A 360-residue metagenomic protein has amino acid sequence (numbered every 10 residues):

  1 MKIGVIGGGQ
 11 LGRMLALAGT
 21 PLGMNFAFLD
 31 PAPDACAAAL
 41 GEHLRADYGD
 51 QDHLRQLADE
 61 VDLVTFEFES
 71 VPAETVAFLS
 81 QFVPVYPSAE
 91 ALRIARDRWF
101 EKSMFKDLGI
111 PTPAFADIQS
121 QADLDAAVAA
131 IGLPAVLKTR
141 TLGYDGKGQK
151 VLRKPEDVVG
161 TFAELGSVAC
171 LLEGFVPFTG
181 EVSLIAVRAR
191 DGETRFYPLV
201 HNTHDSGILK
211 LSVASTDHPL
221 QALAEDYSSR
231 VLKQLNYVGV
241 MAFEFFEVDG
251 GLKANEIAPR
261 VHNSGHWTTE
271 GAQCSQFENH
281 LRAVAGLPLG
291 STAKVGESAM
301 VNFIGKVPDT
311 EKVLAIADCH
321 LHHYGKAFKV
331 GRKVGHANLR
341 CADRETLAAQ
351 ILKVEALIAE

Functional and structural regions predicted by a protein language model:
M1, P113, K147, G180-V182 (+6 more regions): Change "...and in nucleic-acid phosphodiester-cleaving endonucleases..." to "...and in nucleic-acid processing enzymes
M1-F100, D107, A122: ATP-binding N-terminal substructure of ATP-dependent carboxylate-amine bond-forming enzymes
I94-S183, V187-Q234, A315, E355: Active-site nucleotide/adenylate-binding loops and adjacent lid/helix of ATP-dependent enzymes
A114, P134-V136, A169-E173, M241-A242 (+2 more regions): A short linear hydrophobic-aromatic micro-motif
A186-R190, F245-D249, G325: Short, low-complexity Ser/Thr-rich regulatory SLiMs
A222-F243, V248-D249, A258-K306: Active-site "cap" helix and flanking loop/linker of ATP-utilizing ligase/carboxylase catalytic domains
R282-E360: Peripheral (often C-terminal) accessory segments that flank ATP-dependent C-N-forming ligase machineries
